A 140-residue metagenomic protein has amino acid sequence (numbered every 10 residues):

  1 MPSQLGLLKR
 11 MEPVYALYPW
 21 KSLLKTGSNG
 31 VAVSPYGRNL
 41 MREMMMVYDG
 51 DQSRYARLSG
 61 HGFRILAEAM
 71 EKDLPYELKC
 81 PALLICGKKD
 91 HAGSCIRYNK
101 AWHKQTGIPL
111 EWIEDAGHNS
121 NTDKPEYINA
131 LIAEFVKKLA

Functional and structural regions predicted by a protein language model:
M1-Y18: Flexible "cap/lid" loop of the alpha/beta hydrolase fold
P13-A16, L78, N121: Aromatic-acidic/polar surface patches that form glycan- and anion
L17, E77, K104-Q105, K138: Alpha-helix C-cap/termination motif
L17-E77: Conserved alpha/beta-hydrolase catalytic His-Asp/Glu region
A56-G60, N99, N129: A general structural signal for well-ordered alpha-helical segments in protein cores
K79-A116, T122, Y127: Conserved loop-alpha-helix segment in the C-terminal half of the alpha/beta-hydrolase fold that carries the catalytic
L131-L139: C-terminal alpha-helix
